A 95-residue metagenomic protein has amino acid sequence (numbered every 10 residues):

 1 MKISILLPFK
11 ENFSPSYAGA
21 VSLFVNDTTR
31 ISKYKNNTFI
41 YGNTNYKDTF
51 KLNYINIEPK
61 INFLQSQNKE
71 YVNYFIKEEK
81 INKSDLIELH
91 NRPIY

Functional and structural regions predicted by a protein language model:
M1-S4: Extreme N-terminal starter segment of soluble prokaryotic enzymes
L7-P15, F24-E70, P93-I94: N-terminal strand-loop element at the rim of the active site of nucleotide-sugar-dependent glycosyltransferases
G19-A20: Glycine-centered tight-turn and secondary-structure capping sites
Y71-F75: Functional cleft and adjacent loop/helix regions within the main domain that mediate ligand binding or catalysis
I76-I94: Short N-terminal targeting/anchoring amphipathic segment
